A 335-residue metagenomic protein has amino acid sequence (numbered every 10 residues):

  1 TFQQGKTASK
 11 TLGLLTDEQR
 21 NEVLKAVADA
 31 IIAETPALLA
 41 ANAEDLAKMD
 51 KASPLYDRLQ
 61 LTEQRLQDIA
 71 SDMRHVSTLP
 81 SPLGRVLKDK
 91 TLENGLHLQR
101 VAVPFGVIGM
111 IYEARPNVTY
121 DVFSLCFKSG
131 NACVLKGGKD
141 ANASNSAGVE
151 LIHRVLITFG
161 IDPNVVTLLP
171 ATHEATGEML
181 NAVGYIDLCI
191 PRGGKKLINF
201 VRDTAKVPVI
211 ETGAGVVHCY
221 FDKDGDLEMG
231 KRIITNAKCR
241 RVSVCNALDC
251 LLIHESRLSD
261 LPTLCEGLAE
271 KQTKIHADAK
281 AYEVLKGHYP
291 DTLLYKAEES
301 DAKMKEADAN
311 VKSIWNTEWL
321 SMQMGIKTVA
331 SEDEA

Functional and structural regions predicted by a protein language model:
T1-H97: N-terminal Rossmann-like NAD(P)+-binding subdomain of aldehyde/semialdehyde dehydrogenases
A8-L14, L251-I253, S321-A330: Short, well-ordered beta-strand elements within core beta-sheets of diverse protein domains
D17, L227, L258, S331-E332: Residues at or immediately preceding the N-termini of alpha-helices
R20, G130, C189, H254 (+1 more regions): Residue-level signal for inorganic ion chemistry
A30, K139-A143, L251: Short histidine/acidic/glycine/proline-rich micro-motifs that form metal- and phosphate-coordinating active-site loops
T35, A114-S129, A147, V155-T158 (+1 more regions): ALDH superfamily catalytic-core signature
T78, L87-D224, E228: Rossmann-like NAD(P) dinucleotide-binding subdomain of oxidoreductase/dehydrogenase enzymes
L168-P170, A307, I326-A330: Short acidic-hydrophobic, aromatic-tinged amphipathic segments that line or gate anion-handling sites
